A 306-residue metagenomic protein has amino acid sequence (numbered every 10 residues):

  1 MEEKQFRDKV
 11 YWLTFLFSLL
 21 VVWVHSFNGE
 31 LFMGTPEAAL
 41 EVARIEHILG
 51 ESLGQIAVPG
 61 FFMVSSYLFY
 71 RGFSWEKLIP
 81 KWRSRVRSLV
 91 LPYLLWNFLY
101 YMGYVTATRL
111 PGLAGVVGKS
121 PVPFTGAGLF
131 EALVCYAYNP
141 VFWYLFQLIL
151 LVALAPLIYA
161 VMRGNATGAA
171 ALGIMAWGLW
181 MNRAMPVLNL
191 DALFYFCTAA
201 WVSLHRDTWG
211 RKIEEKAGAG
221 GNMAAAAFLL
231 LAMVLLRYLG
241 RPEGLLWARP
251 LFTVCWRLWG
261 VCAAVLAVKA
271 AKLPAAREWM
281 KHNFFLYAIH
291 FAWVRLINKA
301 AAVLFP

Functional and structural regions predicted by a protein language model:
M1-M175, R277-E278, H282, L304-P306: Membrane-cytosol interface segments of multi-pass membrane proteins, especially ER/Golgi lipid-handling enzymes
E3, P36-A43, N139, L157 (+7 more regions): Short, structured coil/loop segments at alpha-helix boundaries
L16, F27, V86, Y100 (+5 more regions): Short, isolated positions within intrinsically disordered regulatory regions of eukaryotic proteins
L19-S26, N97-F98, L172-P186, A226-G240 (+1 more regions): Aromatic-anchored segments of alpha-helical transmembrane domains
E46-V58, L133-Q147, W180-T198, M233-C262 (+1 more regions): Interfacial loop-to-helix transition and helix-capping segments at the boundaries of transmembrane helices
V58-R71, Q147-Y159, W180-I213, F252-K272: Specific transmembrane alpha-helix
F194-T198, L204-F285, F291-P306: Alpha-helical transmembrane segments and terminal signal-anchor/GPI-anchor hydrophobic tails, characterized by long
